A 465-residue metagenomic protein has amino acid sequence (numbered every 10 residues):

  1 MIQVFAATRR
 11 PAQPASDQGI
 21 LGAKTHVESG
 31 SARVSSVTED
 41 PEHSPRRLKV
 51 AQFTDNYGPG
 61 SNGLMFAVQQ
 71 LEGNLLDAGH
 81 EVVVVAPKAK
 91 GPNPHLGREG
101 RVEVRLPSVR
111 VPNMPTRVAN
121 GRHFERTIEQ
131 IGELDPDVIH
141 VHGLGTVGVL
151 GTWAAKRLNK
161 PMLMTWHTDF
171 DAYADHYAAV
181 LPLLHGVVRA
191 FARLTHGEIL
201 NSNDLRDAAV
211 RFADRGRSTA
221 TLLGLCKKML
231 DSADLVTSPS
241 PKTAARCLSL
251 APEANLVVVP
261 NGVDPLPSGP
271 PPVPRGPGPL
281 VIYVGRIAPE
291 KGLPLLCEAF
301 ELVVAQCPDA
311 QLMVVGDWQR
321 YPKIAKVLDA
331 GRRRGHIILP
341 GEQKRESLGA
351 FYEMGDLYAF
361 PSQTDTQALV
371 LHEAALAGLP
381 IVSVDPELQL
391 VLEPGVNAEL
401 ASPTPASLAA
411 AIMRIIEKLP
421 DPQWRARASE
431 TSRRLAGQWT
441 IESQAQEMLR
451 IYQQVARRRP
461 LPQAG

Functional and structural regions predicted by a protein language model:
F66, P279, Y283-L302: A conserved mid-protein helix/loop that constitutes part of the nucleotide-sugar donor-binding site
K88, K242, G262: Carbohydrate-associated surface elements
K90-G91, V284, Q311-K326, G341: Glycosyltransferase donor-sugar binding loop
K323-E346: Nucleotide-activated donor-binding/catalytic signature segment of Leloir-type glycosyltransferases, i.e., the conserved
E342-Q343, A350-G355: Short alpha-helical donor nucleotide-sugar binding micro-motif in glycosyltransferases
Q363: Aromatic "clamp/platform" in nucleotide-sugar-dependent glycosyltransferases that forms part of the donor/acceptor
L371, L376, P380-S383: Short hydrophobic beta-strand element within catalytic cores of glycosyltransferases and related nucleotide-activated
P394-A406, R414-P420: Conserved acidic donor-binding segment of nucleotide-sugar-dependent glycosyltransferases
